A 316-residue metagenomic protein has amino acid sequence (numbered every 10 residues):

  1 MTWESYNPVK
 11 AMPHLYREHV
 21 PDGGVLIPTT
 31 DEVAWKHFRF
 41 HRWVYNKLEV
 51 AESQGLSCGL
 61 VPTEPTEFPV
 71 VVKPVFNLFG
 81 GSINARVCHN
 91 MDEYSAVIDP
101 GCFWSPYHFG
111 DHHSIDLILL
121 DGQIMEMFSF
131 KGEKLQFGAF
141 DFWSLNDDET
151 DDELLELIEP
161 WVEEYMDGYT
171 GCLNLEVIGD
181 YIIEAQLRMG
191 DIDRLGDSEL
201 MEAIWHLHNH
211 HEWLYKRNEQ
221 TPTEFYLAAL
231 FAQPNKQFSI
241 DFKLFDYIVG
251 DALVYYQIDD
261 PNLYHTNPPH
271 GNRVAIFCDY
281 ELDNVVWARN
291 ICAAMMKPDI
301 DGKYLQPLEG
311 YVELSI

Functional and structural regions predicted by a protein language model:
M1-E52, L282-I316: ATP-binding N-terminal substructure of ATP-dependent carboxylate-amine bond-forming enzymes
D22-G24, G55, N209-L214: Short loop/turn hinge sites at secondary-structure boundaries
T29-W161, I316: Active-site nucleotide/adenylate-binding loops and adjacent lid/helix of ATP-dependent enzymes
Y107-D111, M166-G171: A short catalytic or substrate-binding loop motif that flags glycine-/basic-rich loops and adjacent residues that bind
H113-L119, L175-V177, H265: Broad, structure-driven detector of short, well-ordered beta-strand segments within folded domains
L117-D167, G179-L227: ATP-dependent carboxylate/phosphate-activation module, predominantly the ATP-grasp catalytic core and closely related
D167-D180, I276-F277: A short glycine-rich, hydrophobically flanked beta-strand micro-motif that places a catalytic Asp/Glu for divalent metal
H206-I316: Peripheral (often C-terminal) accessory segments that flank ATP-dependent C-N-forming ligase machineries
